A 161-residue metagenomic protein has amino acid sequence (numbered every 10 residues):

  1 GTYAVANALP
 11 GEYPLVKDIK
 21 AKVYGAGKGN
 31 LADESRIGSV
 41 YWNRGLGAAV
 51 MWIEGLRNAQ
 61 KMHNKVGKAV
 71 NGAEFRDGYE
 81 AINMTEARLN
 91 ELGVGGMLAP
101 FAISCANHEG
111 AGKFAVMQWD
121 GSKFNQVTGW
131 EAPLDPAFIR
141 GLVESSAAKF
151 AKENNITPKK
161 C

Functional and structural regions predicted by a protein language model:
G1-A49, E131-D135, S145-S146, T157-P158: Extracellular/periplasmic periplasmic-binding protein-like sensory domains
D33-W42, I53-T128, P133, I156-K160: Segments of small-molecule ligand-sensing domains
C105-A111, P136-A147: A short, hydrophobic/aromatic-rich structural module that often spans a beta strand with its adjoining loop
R140-C161: Short, surface-exposed secondary-structure junctions/capping segments
